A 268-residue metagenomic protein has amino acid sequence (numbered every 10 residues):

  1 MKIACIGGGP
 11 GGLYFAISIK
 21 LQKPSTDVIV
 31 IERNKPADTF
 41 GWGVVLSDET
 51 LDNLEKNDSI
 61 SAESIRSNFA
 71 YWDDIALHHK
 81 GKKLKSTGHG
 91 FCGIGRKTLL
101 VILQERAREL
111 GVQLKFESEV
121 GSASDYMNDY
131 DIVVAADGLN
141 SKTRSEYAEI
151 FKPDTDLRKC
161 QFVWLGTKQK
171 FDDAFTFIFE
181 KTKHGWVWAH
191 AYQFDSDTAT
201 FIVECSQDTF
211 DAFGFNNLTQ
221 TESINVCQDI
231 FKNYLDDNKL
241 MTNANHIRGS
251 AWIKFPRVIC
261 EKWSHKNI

Functional and structural regions predicted by a protein language model:
M1-G11: Beta1/beta-strand and adjacent pyrophosphate-binding region of the FAD-binding site in flavoprotein oxidoreductases
G11, F15, P36, N140: Conserved Rossmann-like nucleotide-cofactor binding loop
S18-G41: Glycine-rich FAD pyrophosphate-binding loop
K35-N53: Conserved N-terminal glycine-rich FAD pyrophosphate-binding loop of Rossmann-like flavoproteins
D48-W164: Conserved N-terminal helical subregion
E105, D129-F255, I259, S264: Conserved FAD-binding catalytic core of PHBH/FMO-like flavoproteins
